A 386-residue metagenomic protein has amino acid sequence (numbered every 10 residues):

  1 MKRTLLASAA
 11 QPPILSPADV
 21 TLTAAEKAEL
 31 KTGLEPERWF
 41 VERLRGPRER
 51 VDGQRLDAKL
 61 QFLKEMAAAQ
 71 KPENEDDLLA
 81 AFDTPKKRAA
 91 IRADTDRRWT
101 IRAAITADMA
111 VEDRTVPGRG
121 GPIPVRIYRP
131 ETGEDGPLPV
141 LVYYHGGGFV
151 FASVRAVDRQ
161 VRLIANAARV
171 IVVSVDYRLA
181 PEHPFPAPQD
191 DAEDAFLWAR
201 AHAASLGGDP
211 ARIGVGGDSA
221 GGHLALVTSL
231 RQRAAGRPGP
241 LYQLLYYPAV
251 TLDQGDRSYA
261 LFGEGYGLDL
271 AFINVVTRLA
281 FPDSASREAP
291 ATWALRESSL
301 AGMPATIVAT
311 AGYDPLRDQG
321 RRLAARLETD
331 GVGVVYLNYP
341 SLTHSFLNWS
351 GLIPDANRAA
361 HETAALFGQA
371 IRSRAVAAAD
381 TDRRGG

Functional and structural regions predicted by a protein language model:
M1-I127, R372-G386: A glycine/proline-hinged amphipathic helix-loop "lid/cap" segment that gates access to hydrophobic ligand pockets
R3, A7, A211, L226-G386: Alpha/beta hydrolase fold serine-hydrolase catalytic domain that processes acyl esters and thioesters
P117-R119, V125-P137, N166, L295-L300: Short beta-strand-to-loop junctions in surface cap/lid or active-site-entrance loops
G136-G147: Short beta-strand element of the alpha/beta-hydrolase
R155-V175: Short amphipathic alpha-helix adjacent to the substrate-entry channel of hydrolases
H183-S205, T363: Alpha/beta-hydrolase active-site loop
R200-V215, A235: Gly/Ser-rich "nucleophile elbow"/oxyanion-hole loop immediately N-terminal to the catalytic nucleophile in hydrolases
G217, G221, A225: Gly/Ala-rich beta-loop-alpha elbow adjacent to hydrolase catalytic centers
